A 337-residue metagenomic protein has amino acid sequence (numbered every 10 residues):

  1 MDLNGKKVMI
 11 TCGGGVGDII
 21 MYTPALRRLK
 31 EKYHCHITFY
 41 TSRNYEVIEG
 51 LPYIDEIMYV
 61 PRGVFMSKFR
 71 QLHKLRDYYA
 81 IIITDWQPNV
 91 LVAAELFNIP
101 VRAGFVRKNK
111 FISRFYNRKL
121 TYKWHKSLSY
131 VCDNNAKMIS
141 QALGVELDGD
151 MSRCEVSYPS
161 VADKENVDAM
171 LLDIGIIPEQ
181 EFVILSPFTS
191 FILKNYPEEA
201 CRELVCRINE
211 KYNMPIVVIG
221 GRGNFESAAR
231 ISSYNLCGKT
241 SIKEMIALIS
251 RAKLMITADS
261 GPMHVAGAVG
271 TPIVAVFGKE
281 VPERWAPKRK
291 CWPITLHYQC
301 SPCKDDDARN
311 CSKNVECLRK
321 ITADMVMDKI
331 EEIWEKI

Functional and structural regions predicted by a protein language model:
M1-I337: Catalytic machinery of carbohydrate-active enzymes, primarily nucleotide-sugar-dependent glycosyltransferases
